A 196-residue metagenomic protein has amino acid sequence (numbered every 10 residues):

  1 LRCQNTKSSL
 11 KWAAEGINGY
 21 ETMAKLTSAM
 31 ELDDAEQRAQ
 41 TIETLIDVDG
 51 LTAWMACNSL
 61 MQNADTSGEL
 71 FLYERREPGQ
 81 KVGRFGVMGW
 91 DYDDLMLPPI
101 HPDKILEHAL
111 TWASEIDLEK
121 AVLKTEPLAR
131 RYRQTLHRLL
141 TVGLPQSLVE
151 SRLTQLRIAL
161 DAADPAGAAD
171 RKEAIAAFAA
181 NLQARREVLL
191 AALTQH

Functional and structural regions predicted by a protein language model:
L1-H196: Phosphate/dinucleotide-binding and metal-coordinating scaffold of catalytic cores in nucleotide-dependent enzymes
